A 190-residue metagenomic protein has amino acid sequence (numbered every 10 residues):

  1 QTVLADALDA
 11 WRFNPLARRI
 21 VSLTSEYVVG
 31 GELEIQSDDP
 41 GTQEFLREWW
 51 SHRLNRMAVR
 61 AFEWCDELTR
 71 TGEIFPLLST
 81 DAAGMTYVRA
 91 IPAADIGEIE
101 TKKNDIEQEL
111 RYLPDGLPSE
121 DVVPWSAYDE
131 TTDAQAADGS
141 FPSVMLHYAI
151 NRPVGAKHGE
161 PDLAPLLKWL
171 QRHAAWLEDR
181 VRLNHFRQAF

Functional and structural regions predicted by a protein language model:
Q1-R18, S22, E48, H52 (+1 more regions): Structured, contiguous alpha/beta core segments that scaffold functional sites
Y27-E32: Glycan-recognition surfaces in beta-rich domains, encompassing non-catalytic CBMs and lectin-like receptor-binding
L33, S37-G41: Interdomain/boundary linker segments immediately adjacent to catalytic/signaling cores
